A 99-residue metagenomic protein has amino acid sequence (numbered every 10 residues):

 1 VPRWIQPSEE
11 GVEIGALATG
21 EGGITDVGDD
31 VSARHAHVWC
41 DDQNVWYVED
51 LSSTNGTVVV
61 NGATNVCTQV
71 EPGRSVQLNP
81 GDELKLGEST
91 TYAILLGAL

Functional and structural regions predicted by a protein language model:
W4-E88: Forkhead-associated
Y92-L99: Short, compositionally biased
